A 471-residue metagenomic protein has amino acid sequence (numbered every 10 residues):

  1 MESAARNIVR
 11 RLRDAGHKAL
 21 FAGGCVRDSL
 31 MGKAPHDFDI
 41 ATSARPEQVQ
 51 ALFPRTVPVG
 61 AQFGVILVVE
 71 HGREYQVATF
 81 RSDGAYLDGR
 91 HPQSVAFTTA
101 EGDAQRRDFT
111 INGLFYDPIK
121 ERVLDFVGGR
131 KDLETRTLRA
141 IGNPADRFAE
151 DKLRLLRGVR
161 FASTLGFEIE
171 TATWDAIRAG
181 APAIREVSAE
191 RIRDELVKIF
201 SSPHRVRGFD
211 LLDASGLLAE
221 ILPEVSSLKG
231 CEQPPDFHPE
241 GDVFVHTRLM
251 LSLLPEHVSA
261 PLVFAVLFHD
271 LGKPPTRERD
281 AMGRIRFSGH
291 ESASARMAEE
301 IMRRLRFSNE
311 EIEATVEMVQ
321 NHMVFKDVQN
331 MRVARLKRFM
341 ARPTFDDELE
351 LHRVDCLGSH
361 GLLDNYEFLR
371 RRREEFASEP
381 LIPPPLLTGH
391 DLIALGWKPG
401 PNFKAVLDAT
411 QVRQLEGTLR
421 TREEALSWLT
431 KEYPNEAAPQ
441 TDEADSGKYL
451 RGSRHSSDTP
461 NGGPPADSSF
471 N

Functional and structural regions predicted by a protein language model:
M1-N471: Catalytic cores of the polymerase beta-like nucleotidyltransferase superfamily and closely associated nucleotide
